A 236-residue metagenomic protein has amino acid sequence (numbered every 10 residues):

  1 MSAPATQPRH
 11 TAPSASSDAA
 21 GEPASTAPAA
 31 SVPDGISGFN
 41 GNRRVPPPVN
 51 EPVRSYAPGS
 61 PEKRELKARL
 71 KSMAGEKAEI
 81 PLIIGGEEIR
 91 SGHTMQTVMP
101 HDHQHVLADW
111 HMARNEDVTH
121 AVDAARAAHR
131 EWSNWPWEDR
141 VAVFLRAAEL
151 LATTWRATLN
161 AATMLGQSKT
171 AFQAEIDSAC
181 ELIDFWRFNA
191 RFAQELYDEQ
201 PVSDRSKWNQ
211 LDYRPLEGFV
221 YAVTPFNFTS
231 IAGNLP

Functional and structural regions predicted by a protein language model:
S2-L107: Hydrophobic face of amphipathic alpha-helices that form TPR/SEL1-like repeat modules and related alpha-solenoid
V45, E175, T229-S230: Charged, low-complexity surface patches
G59-E62, E138, T229: Alpha-helical hydrophobic packing sites
G92, V98, H103-Y197: Glycine-rich loop-to-alpha-helix module at the N-terminal edge of alpha/beta enzyme cores
D198-P236: Conserved small-residue-rich beta-alpha loop and adjacent elements that most often cradle the phosphate/pyrophosphate
